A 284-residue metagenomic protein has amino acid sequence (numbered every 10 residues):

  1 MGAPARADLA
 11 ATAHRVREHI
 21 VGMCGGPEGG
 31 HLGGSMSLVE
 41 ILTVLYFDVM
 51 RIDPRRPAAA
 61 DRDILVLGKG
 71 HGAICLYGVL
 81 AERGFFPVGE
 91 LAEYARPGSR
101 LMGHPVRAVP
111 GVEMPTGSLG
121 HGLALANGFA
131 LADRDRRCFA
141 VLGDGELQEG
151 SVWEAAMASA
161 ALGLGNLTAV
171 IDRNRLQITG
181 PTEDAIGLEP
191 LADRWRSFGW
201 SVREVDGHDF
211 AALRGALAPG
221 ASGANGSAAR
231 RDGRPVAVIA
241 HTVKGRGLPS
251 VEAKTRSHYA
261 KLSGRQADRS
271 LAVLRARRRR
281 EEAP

Functional and structural regions predicted by a protein language model:
M1-V16: N-terminal hydrophobic or amphipathic helices/low-complexity stretches enriched in small/hydrophobic/Pro/Gly
A13-G29, D172-N174: N-terminal capping segment at the start of a domain
M23, S35-A161: Cofactor-binding active-site loop characterized by glycine-rich and histidine/acidic residues
D63-L65, R136-A140, L167, D232-T242: Generic beta-sheet signal
H71-G72, N174-R175, T242-G245: Glycine-rich beta-alpha junction loops
Y77-V79, V106, S151-W153, T179-E183 (+2 more regions): Short acidic, glycine/serine/threonine-rich loops at helix termini
G111, P115-N225, R230: Thiamine diphosphate
F210, A216-P284: Glycine/aspartate-rich loop-and-adjacent alpha/beta segment that forms the canonical ThDP
